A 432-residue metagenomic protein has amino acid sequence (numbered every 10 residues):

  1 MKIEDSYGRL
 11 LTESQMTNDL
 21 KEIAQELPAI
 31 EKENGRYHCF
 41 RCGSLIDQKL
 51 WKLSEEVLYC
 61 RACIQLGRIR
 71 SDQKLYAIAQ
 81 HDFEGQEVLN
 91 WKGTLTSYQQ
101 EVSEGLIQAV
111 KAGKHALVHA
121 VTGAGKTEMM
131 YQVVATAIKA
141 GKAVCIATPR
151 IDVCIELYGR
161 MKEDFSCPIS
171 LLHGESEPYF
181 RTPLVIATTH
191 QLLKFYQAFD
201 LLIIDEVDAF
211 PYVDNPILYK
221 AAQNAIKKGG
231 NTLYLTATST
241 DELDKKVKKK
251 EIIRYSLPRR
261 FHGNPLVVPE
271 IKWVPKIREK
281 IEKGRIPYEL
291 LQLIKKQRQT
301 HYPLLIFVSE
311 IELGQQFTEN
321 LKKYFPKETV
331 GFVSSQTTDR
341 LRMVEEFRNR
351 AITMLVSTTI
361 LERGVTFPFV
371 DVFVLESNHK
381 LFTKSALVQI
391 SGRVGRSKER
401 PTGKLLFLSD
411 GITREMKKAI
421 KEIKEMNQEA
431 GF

Functional and structural regions predicted by a protein language model:
P28-D82: Interdomain "pre-motor" coupling segment immediately N-terminal to P-loop NTPase/helicase cores
W91-K114: N-terminal pre-P-loop "Q-motif" helix
K111-V133: Walker A/P-loop
A112, A116, E251-G314, T318 (+1 more regions): Conserved interdomain linker/interface between the two RecA-like ATPase lobes of SF2 helicase motors
T148-E156, R160, S170-F180, A187-K194 (+3 more regions): Conserved helicase motor
Q197-W273: Post-DEXD/H (motif II) to motif III coupling segment of the RecA-like Helicase ATP-binding lobe
E206-A209, V344, R348-P401, S409-R414: Conserved RecA-like helicase motor core of SF1/SF2 enzymes
K228-E242, S391-E422: Conserved segment of the helicase C-terminal RecA-like domain
